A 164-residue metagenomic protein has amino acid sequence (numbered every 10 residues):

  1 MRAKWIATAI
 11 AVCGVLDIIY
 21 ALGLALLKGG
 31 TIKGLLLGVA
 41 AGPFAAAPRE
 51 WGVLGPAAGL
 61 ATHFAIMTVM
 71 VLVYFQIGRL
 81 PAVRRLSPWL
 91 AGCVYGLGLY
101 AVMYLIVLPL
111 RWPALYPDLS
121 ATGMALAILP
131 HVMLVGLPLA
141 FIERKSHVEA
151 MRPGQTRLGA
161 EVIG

Functional and structural regions predicted by a protein language model:
M1-G29: N-terminal signal-anchor transmembrane alpha helix
G14-I19, G96-I106: Aromatic-anchored segments of alpha-helical transmembrane domains
L27, L105-L126: Interfacial helix-loop-helix junctions of multi-pass membrane proteins
K28-G52: Membrane-interface interhelical connector segments
A58-F75: Hydrophobic alpha-helical transmembrane segments
R79-A101: Internal alpha-helical transmembrane segments of multi-pass membrane proteins
P130-R144: Hydrophobic cores of alpha-helical transmembrane segments in multi-pass inner/ER membrane proteins, independent
E149-G164: Short, highly charged, low-complexity non-transmembrane loops/tails of multi-pass membrane proteins
